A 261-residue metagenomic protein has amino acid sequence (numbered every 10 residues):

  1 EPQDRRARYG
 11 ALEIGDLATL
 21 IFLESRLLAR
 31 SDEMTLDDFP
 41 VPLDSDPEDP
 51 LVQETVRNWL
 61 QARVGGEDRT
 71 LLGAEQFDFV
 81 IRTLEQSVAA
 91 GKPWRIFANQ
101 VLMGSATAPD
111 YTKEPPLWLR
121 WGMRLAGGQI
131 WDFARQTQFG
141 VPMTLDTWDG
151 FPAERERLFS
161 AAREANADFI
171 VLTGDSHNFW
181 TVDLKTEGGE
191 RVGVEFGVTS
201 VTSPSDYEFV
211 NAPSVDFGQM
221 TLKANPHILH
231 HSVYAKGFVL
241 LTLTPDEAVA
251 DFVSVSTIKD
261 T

Functional and structural regions predicted by a protein language model:
E1-T261: Metal-dependent phosphoester/phosphodiester hydrolase catalytic core
